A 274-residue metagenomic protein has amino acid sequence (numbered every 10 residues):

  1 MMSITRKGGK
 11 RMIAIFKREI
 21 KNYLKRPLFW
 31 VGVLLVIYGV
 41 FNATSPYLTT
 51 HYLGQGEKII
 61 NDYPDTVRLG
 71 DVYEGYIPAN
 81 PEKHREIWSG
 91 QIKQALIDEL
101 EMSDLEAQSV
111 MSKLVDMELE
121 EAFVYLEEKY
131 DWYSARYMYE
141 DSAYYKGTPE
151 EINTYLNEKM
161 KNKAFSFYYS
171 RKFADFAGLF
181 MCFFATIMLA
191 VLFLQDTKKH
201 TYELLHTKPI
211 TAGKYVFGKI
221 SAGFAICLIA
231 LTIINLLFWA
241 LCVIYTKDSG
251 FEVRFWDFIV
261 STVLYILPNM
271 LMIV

Functional and structural regions predicted by a protein language model:
M1-K7, H51-G56: Replace the tail clause
I4-V36: Aromatic- and glycine-rich beta-strand/loop motifs that create alpha-glucan
L35, G39-I77, E140, Y144 (+2 more regions): Secretory targeting signals
R68-K159, F165-S166: Long, solvent-exposed extracytoplasmic domains/loops
L189-H206: Transmembrane helix boundary and interhelical loop/hinge segments in multi-pass membrane proteins
A212-G213: Alpha-helix N-cap/start motif
